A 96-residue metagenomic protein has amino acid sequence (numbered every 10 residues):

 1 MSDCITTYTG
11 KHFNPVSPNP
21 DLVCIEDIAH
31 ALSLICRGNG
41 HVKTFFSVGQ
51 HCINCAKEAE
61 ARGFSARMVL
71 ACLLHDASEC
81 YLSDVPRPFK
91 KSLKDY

Functional and structural regions predicted by a protein language model:
M1-Y96: Metal-dependent phosphohydrolase cores
